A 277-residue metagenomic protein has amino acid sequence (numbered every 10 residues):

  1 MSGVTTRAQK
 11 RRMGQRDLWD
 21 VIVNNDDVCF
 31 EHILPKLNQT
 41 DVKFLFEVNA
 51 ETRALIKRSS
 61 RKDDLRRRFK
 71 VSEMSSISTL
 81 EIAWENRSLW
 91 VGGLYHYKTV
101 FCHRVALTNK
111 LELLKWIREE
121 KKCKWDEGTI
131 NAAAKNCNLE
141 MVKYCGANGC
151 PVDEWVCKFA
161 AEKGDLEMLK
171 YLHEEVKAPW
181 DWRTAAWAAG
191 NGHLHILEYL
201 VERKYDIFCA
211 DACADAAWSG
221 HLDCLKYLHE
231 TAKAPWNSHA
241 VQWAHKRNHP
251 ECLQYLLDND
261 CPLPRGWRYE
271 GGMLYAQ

Functional and structural regions predicted by a protein language model:
M1-Q277: Ankyrin repeat (ANK) tandem alpha-helical domains that serve as protein-protein interaction scaffolds, prominent
